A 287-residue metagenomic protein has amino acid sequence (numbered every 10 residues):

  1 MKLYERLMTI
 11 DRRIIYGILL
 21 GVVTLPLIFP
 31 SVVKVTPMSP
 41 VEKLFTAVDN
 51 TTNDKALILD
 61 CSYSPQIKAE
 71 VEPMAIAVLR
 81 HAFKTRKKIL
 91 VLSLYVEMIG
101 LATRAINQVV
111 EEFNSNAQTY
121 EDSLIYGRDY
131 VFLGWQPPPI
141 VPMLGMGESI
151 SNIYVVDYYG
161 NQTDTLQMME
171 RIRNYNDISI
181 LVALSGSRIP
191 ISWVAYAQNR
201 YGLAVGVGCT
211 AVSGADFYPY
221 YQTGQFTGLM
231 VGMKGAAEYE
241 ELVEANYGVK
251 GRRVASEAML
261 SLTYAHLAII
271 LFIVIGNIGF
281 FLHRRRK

Functional and structural regions predicted by a protein language model:
E5-I15, S261: N-terminal membrane topogenic signal
L7-M8, I273-K287: Juxtamembrane interface at the cytosolic side of transmembrane helices
R13-I28: Hydrophobic membrane-insertion alpha-helices, especially the h-region of bacterial N-terminal signal peptides
V33-N50: Alpha-helical transmembrane signal-anchor/signal-peptide segments
F45-P73: Short extracytoplasmic
Q66-V131: Membrane-embedded segments
G127-D216: Membrane-proximal low-complexity regions enriched in glycine and acidic/polar residues
Q225-G228, G232-T263: Short, aromatic-rich amphipathic segments at membrane interfaces that lie adjacent to a transmembrane helix or signal
